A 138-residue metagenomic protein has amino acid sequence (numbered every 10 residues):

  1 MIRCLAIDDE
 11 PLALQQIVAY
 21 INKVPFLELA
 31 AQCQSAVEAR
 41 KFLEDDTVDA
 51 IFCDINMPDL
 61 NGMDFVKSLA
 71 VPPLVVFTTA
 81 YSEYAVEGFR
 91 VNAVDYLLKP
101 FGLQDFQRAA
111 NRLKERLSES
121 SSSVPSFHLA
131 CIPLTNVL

Functional and structural regions predicted by a protein language model:
I2, P11-A31: Two-component/phosphorelay signaling modules centered on CheY-like receiver
C4, D46-F52: Active-site beta3 strand of CheY-like receiver
D8, D54: Active-site residues of response regulator receiver
Q32-K41, G62: Helix N-cap/capping motif at the beta->alpha junctions
M57: Receiver (REC) domain active-site loop signature in two-component systems and cognate sites in sensor histidine kinases
K99: A Lys-centered signature of the CheY-like receiver
E115-L138: Conserved binding/recognition cores within well-folded domains
